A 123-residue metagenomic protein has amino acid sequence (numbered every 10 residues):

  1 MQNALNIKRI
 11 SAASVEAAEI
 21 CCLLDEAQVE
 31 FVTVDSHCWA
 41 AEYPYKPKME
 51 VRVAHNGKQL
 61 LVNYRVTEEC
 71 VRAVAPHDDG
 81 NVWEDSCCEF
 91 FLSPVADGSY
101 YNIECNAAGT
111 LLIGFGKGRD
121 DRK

Functional and structural regions predicted by a protein language model:
M1-K123: Structural preference for beta-rich elements and adjacent junctions enriched in aromatics
